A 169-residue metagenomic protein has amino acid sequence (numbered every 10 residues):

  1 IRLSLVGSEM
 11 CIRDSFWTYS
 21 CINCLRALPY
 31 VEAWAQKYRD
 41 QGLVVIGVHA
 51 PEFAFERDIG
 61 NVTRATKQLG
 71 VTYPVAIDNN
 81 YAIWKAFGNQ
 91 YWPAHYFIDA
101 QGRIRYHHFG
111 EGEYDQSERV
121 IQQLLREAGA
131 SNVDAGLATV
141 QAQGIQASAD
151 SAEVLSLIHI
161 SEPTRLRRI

Functional and structural regions predicted by a protein language model:
I1-G7, I12, I158-I169: Single conserved hydrophobic/aromatic residue that forms the stacking wall/gate of nucleotide- or nucleobase-binding
S8-I22, V45: Short active-site neighborhood of thiol/selenol oxidoreductases, capturing the structured segment around
E9, Q41-V44, G70-Y73, A100: Loop/turn elements at helix/coil->beta-strand transitions in domains of secreted/extracellular proteins
S15, V44-G47, P74-A76, F97: Structural recognition of the beta-strand scaffold that forms the well-ordered cores of secreted hydrolase catalytic
C21-C24, E162-T164: Hydrophobic heptad-repeat coiled-coil signature
L25-L69, N79-I83: Structural microenvironment flanking redox-active thiols in thiol-disulfide oxidoreductases
K67-V71, I77-V120: Thiol/disulfide oxidoreductase modules built on the thioredoxin-like
E118-S161, R165: Non-globular targeting/processing and membrane-anchoring segments
